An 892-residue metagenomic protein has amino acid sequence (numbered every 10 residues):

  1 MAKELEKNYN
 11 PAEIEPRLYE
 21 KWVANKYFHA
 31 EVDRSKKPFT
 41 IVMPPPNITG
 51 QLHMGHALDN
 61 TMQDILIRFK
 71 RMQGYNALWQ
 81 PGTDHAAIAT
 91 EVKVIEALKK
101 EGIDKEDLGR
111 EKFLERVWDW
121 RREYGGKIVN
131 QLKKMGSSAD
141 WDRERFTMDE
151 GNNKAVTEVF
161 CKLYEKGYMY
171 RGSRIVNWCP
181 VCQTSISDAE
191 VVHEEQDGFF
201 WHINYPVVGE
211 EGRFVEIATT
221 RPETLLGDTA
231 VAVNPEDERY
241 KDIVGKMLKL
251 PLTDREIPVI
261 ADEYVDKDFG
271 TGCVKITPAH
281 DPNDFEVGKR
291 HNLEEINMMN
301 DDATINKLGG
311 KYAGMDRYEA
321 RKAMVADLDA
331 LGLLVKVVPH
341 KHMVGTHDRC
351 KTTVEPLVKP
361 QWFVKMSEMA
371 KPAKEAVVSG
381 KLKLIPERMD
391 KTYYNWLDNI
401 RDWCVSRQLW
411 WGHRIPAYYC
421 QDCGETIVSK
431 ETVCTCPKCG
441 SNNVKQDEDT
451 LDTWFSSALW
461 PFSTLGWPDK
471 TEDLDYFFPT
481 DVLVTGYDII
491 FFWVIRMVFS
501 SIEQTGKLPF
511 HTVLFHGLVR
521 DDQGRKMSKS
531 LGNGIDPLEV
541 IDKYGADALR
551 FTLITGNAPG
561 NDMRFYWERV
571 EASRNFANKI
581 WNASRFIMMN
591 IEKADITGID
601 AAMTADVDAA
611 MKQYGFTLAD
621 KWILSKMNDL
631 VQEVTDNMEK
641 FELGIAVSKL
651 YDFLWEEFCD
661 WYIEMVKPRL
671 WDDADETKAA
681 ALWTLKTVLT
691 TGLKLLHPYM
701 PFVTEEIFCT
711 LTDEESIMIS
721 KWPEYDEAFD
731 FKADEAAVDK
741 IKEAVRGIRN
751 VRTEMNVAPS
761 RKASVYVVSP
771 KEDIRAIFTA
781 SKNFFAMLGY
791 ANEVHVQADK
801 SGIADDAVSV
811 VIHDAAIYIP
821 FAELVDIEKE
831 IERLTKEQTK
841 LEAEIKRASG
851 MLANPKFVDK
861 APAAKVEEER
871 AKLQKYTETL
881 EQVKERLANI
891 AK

Functional and structural regions predicted by a protein language model:
A2-E236, I260, T277-R290, E294-G309 (+12 more regions): N-terminal, positively charged nucleic-acid-binding surface of large information/translation enzymes
F28, M169, L334, L382 (+2 more regions): Conserved hydrophobic residue
S35-M43, I65, G102-D104, V129-G136 (+9 more regions): Active-site-adjacent bridging/hinge elements
P38-P44, K275-I276, D481-V482, S760-I774: Short hydrophobic beta-strand segments
G55-I67, G74, T83-D84, N152-A155 (+9 more regions): Structured ligand/cofactor/substrate-binding pocket environments in proteins
R68-N76, A97-R110, N130, K134-A139 (+18 more regions): Secondary-structure transition/capping motifs at alpha-helix termini and the adjoining loop/turn into the next element
C182, T253, C350, Q421-C423 (+1 more regions): Short Cys/His-rich metal-coordination motifs, predominantly Zn2+-binding knuckles/fingers
H202, N395-F455, L459, E503-A546 (+2 more regions): Feature 926 captures the class I aminoacyl-tRNA synthetase adenylation module centered on the KMSKS loop
